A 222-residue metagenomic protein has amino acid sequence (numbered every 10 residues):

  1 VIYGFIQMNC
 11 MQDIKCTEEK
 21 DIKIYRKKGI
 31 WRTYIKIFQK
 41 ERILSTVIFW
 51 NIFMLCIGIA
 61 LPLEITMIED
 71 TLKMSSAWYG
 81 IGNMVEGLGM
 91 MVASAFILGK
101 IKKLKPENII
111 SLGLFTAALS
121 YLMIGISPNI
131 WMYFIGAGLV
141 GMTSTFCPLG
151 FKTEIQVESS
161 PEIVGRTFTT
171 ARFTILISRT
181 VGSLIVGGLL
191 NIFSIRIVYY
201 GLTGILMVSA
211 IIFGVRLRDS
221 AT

Functional and structural regions predicted by a protein language model:
V1-I22, G214-T222: Helix-loop junctions on the cytosolic side of multi-pass membrane transporters, especially the intracellular loop
F5-M8, A60, T71, S76: Generic secondary-structure boundary/loop-capping signal
I6, K40-E41, W131-M132: Membrane-helix boundary/linker segments in multi-pass transporters
N9, I37-F38, F146, V215: Hydrophobic residues in alpha-helical segments
D13-I48: Juxtamembrane intracellular "pre-TM" segments in multi-pass secondary transporters
Q39-I59, G138: Pair of pore-lining "gating" transmembrane helices in MFS-fold secondary transporters
M54, E64-I65, E69-T222: C-terminal transmembrane bundle of multi-pass solute transporters/carriers
